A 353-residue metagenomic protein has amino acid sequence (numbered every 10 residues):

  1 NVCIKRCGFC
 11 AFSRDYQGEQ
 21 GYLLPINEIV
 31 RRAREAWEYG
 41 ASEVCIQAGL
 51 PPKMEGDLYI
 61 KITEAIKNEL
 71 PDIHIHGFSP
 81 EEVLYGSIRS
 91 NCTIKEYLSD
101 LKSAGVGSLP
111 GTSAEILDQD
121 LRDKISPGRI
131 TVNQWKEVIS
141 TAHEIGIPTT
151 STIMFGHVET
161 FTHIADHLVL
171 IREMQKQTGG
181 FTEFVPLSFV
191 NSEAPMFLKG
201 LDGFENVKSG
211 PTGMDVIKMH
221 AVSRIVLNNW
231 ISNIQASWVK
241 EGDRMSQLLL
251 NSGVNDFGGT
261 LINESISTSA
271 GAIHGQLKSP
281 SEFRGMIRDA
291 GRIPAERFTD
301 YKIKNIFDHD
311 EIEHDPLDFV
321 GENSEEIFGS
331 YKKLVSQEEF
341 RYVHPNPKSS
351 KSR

Functional and structural regions predicted by a protein language model:
N1, V158, V239-K240: Short, surface-exposed acidic/glycine-rich loop or hinge patches that mediate macromolecular interfaces
N1, V30, I60, K95 (+4 more regions): Residue-level marker for well-ordered alpha-helical positions
N1-C3, A114-E115, V190: Short glycine-enriched loops at secondary-structure junctions
N1-R14: Local cysteine-cluster metal-coordination motifs and their immediate loop/turn environment, predominantly Fe-S cluster
K5, V169, Q247: Short alpha-helical basic/polar micro-motif
R6, L117-D120, S192-L198: Short acidic/His/Gly/Ser-rich catalytic and metal-binding motifs that mark active-site loops of diverse hydrolases
R14-E173: Conserved Radical SAM active-site core
W37, Q175-R353: Auxiliary Fe-S-binding modules of radical SAM enzymes
